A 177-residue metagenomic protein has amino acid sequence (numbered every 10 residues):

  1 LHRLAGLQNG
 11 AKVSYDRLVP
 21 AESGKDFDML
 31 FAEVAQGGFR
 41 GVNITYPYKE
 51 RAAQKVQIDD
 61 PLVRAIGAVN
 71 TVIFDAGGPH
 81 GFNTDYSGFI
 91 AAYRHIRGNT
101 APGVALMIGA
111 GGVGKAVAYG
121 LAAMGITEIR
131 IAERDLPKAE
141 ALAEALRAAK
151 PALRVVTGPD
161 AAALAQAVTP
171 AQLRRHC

Functional and structural regions predicted by a protein language model:
L1-G98: Phosphate/diphosphate ligand-binding glycine-rich loop within oxidoreductases
A11, G37, A148-T157: A short helix-to-beta-strand connector/capping loop
D16, L106, I129-R130, V156: A structural signal for isolated positions on well-ordered beta-strands in alpha/beta enzyme cores
P20-E22, L153-A163: Short acidic-hydrophobic, aromatic-tinged amphipathic segments that line or gate anion-handling sites
N83, Y93-R97, A101-I126, E133-L136: Glycine-rich adenosine-cofactor-binding loop
I126-K150: NAD(P)-binding Rossmann-fold cofactor-contacting core
A161-C177: Rossmann-like NAD(P)-binding element
